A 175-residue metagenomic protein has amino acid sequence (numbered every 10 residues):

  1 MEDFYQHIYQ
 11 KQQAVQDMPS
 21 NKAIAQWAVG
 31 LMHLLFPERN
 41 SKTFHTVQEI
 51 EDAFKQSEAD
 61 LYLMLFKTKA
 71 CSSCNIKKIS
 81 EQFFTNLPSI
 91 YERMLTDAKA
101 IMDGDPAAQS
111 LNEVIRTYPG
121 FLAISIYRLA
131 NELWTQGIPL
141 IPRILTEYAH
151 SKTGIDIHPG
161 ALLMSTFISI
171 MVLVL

Functional and structural regions predicted by a protein language model:
M1-E147: Terminal amphipathic alpha-helical/low-complexity segments used for targeting or macromolecular assembly
A149-L175: Structural signal for interior beta-strand "rungs" in well-ordered beta-sheet cores of soluble enzyme domains
